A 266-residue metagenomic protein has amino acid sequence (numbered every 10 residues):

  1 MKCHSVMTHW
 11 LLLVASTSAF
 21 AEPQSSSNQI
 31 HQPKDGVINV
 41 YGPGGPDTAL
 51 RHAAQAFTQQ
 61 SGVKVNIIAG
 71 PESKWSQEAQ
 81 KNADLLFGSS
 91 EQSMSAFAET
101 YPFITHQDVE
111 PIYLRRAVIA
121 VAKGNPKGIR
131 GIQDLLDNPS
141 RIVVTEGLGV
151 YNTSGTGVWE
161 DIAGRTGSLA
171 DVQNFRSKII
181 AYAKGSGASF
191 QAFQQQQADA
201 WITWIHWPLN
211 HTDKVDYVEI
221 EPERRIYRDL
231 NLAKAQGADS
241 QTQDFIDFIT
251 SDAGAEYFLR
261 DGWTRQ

Functional and structural regions predicted by a protein language model:
M1-W10: Bacterial N-terminal signal peptides that target proteins for export
E22-I68, E72-N82, S90-E91, F97-E99 (+2 more regions): Exported/periplasmic ABC-transporter solute-binding proteins
L86: Conserved SAM-binding loop
Y101-T105: Hydrophobic/aromatic-rich structural module bridging two neighboring secondary-structure elements via a short loop
